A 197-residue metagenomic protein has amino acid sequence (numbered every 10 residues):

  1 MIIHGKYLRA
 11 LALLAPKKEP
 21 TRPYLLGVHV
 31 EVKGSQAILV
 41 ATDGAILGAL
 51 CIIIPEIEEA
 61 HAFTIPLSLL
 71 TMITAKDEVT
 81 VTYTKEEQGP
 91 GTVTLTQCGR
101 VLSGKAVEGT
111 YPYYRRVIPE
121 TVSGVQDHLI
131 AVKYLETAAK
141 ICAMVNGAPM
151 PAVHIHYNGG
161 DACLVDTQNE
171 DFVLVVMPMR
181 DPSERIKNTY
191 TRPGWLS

Functional and structural regions predicted by a protein language model:
M1-S197: DNA polymerase processivity clamps
